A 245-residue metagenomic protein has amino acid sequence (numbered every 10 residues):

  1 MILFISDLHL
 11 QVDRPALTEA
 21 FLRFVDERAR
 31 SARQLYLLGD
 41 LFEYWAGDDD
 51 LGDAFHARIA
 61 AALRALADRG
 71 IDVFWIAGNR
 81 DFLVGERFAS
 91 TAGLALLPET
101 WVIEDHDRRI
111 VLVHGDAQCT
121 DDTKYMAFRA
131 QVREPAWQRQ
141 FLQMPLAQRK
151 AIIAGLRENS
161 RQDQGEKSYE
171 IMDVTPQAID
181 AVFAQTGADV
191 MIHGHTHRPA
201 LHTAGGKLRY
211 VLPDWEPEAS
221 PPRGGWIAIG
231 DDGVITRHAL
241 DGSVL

Functional and structural regions predicted by a protein language model:
M1-L3: Extreme N-terminal starter segment of soluble prokaryotic enzymes
S6, E104-H106, G206: Short strand-coil-strand connectors
S6-H9, D40-L41, N79-R80, G115-A117 (+2 more regions): Active-site metal-binding loops of divalent metal-dependent hydrolases
L10-D105: Core catalytic region of metal-dependent phosphoesterases/phosphodiesterases, especially metallo-beta-lactamase-like
P15, D121-K124, L245: A short, polar/proline- and glycine-enriched secondary-structure boundary/capping micro-motif
T91-P98, R109-V111, D116, D122-A127 (+1 more regions): Conserved beta-sheet core of the metallophosphoesterase superfamily
G115-T175: Active-site-proximal loop/helix segment associated with metal-binding centers of metalloenzymes
R237-L245: Short, solvent-exposed aromatic-acidic interface loops
